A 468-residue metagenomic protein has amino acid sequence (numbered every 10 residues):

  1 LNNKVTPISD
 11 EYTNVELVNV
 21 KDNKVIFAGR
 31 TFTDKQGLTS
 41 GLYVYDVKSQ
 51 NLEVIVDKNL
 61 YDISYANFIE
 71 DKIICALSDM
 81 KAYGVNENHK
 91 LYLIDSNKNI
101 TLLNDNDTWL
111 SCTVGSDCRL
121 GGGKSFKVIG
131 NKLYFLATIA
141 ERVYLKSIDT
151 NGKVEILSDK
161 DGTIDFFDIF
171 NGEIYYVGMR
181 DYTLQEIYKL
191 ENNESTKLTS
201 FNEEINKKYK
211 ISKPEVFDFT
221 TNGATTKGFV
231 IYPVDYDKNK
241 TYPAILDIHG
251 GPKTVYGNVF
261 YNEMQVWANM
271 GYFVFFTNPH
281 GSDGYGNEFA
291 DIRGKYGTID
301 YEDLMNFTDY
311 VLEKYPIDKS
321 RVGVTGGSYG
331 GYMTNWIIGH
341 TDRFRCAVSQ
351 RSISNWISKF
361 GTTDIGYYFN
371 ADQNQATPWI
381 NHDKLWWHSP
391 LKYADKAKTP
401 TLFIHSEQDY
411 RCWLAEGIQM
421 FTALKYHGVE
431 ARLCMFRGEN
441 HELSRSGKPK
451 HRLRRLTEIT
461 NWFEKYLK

Functional and structural regions predicted by a protein language model:
L1, S9-V15, A28-L42, V56-I63 (+7 more regions): A flexible loop/linker signature enriched in serine peptidases of the S9 family
L1-N3, E16-N19, S64, V143 (+4 more regions): Non-catalytic accessory segments flanking enzyme active sites
N2-N3, D46-Q50, D95-K98, I148-G152 (+1 more regions): Short loop/turn segments that connect beta-strands within beta-propeller blades
T6-S9, E53-D57, N99-D107, E155-D159 (+1 more regions): Beta-propeller fold detector
L17-K24, Y65-I73, S125-N131, F167-N171: Blade-terminus and WD-like Trp-Asp/Gly-His loop motifs, strongest in beta-propeller folds
M179, D247-G251, S406: Glycine-rich His-Gly loop
F201-S320, G327, G361-T362: Cap/lid segment of the alpha/beta-hydrolase catalytic domain
P279-K468: Active-site-proximal cap/loop segments of hydrolase catalytic domains
